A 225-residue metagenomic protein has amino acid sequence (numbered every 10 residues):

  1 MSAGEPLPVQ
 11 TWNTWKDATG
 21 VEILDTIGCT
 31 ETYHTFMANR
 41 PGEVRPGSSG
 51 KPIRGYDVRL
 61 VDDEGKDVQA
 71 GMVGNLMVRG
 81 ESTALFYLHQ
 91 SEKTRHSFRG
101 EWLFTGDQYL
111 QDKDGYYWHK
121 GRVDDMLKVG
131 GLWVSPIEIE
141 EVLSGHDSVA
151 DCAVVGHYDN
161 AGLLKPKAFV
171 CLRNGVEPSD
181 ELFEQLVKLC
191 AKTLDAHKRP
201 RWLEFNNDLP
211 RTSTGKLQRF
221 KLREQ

Functional and structural regions predicted by a protein language model:
M1-R45, D57: Gly/Ser/Thr-rich phosphate-binding loop
S2, V154, E204-F205: Hydrophobic/anchoring residues in structured secondary elements
L24, L203-N206: General small-molecule cofactor/ligand-binding pocket signal
G28, G80, L85-F86, H96 (+4 more regions): AMP-binding/adenylate-forming catalytic core of the ANL superfamily
V44, K51-G55, K66-S97, L132-V134: Conserved ATP/PPi-binding loop(s) of AMP-dependent carboxylate-activating enzymes
R54-Y56, G74, L164-P166, S213: Change "...and in nucleic-acid phosphodiester-cleaving endonucleases..." to "...and in nucleic-acid processing enzymes
G55-D57, G100, T105-G106, A150 (+1 more regions): Short loop/turn microsegments at loop-to-beta-strand junctions
V61-D62, T105, Q111, R211: Hydrophobic alpha-helical segments, especially N-terminal targeting/anchoring helices
